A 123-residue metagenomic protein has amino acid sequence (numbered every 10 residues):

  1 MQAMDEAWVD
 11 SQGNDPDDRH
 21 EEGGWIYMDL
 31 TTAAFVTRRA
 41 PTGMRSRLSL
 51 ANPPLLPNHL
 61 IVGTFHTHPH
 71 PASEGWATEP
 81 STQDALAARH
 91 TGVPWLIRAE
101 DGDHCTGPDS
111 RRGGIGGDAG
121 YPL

Functional and structural regions predicted by a protein language model:
M1-N58, P122-L123: Glycine-rich short-loop/terminal segments
S49-L123: Active-site-proximal loop/helix of nucleotide/amide-processing enzymes and allied scaffolds
